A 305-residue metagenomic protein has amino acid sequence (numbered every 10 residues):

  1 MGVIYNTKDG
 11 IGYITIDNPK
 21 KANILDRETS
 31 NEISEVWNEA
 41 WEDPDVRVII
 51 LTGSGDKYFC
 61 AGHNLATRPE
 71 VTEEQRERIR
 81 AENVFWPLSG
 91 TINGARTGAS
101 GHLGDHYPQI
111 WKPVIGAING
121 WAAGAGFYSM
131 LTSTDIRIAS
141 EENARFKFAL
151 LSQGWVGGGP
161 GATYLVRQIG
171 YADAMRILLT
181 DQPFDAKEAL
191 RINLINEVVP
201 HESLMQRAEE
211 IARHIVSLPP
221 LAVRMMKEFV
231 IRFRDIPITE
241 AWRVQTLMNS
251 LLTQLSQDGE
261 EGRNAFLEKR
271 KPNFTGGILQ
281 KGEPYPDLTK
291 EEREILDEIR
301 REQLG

Functional and structural regions predicted by a protein language model:
M1-K57, P69-E77, L288-G305: Conserved CoA-thioester-binding segment of acyl-CoA-metabolizing enzymes
P19, I138-A144, I195-R243, Q257 (+1 more regions): C-terminal long alpha-helix characteristic of the crotonase
K21, E35, G53-Q109, A122 (+2 more regions): Glycine- (often His-adjacent) and acidic-residue-rich active-site loop that binds/positions the CoA thioester
G62, G124, V156-G159, P183 (+2 more regions): Glycine-rich phosphate-binding loop at the start of an alpha helix
H102-W111, A117-I118, A123-L178, R207-I211: CoA-thioester-processing core
D135-I136, R176, T180-Q182, E188 (+3 more regions): Well-ordered beta-strand positions
